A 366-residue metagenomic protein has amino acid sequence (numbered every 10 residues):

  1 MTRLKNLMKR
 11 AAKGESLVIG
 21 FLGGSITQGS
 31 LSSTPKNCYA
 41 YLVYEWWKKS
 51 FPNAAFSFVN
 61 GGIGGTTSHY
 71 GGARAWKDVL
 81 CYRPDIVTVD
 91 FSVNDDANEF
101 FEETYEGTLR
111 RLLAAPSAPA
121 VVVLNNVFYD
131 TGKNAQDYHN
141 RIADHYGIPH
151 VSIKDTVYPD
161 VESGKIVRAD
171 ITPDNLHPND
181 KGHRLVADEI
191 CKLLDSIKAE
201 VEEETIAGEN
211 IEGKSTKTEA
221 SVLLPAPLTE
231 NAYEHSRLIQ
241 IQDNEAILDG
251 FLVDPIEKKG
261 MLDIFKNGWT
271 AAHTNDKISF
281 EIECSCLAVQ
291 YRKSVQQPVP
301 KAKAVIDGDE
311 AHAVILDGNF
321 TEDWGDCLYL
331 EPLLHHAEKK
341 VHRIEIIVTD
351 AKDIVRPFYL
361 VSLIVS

Functional and structural regions predicted by a protein language model:
M1-G61, R74-R83, A288-Q290, Q297 (+2 more regions): Serine-esterase "nucleophile elbow" of acetyl-processing enzymes
M1-K5, A120-N125, N134-I171, R184-K198 (+1 more regions): Extracellular serine-dependent O-acyl
V18, S57, P119-A120, P149: Proline-centered loop/turn at the N-terminus of a beta-strand
S25, Y44, F51, N60-G71 (+5 more regions): Cell-envelope and extracellular/periplasmic
S30-P35, N98-E102, K133-N134: Short, solvent-exposed loop/turn segments at secondary-structure boundaries
D90, N94, E103-R141: Active-site segments of SGNH/GDSL-like serine hydrolases that catalyze O-acetyl group transfer/hydrolysis on lipids
P178-N179: Accessory beta->alpha helical hairpin/"wing" motif in late/C-terminal subdomains of nucleic-acid enzymes
R184, D188-S366: Conserved catalytic region of serine esterases and O-acyltransferases that act on ester linkages in lipids
